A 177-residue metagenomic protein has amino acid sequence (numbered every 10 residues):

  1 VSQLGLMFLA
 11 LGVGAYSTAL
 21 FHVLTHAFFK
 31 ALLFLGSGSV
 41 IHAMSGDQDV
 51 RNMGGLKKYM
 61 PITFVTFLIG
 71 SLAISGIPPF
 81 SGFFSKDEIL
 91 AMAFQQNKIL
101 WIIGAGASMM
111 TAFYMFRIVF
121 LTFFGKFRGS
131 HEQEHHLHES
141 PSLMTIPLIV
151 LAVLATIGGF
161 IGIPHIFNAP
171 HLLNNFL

Functional and structural regions predicted by a protein language model:
V1-A15, I69: Internal transmembrane alpha-helices of multipass membrane proteins
S2, M44-F80, L90, F94-S108 (+1 more regions): Interfacial and helix-entry/exit segments of alpha-helical transmembrane bundles in multi-pass inner-membrane proteins
L11-A19, P78, N97-K98: Transmembrane helix interruption/hinge and helix-loop junction motifs
L11-V13, L32-M44, G70-S71, G159: Membrane-interfacial alpha-helical segments at the cytosolic side of multi-pass membrane proteins
L24, F28, L32, V40 (+1 more regions): Active-site His/Glu-centered metal-binding helix of metallohydrolases
K30, F34, L100-L137, N174: Predominantly late transmembrane helices and immediately cytosolic-facing juxtamembrane segments
F34-S37, G46, I77, K86-D87 (+2 more regions): Alpha-helical transmembrane segments of polytopic integral membrane proteins, especially the permease/helical cores
E88-M92, H165-L177: Membrane-interfacial helical/loop segments at transmembrane boundaries in membrane proteins
